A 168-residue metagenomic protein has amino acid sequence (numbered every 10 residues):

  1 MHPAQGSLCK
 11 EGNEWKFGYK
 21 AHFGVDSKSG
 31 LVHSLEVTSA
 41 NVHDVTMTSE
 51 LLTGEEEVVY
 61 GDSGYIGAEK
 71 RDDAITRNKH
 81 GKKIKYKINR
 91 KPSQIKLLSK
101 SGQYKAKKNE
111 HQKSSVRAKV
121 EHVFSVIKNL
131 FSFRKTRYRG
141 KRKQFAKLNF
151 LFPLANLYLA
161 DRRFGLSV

Functional and structural regions predicted by a protein language model:
M1-T76, K82, N149, L154: Polybasic low-complexity intrinsically disordered regions
V37, Y138-G140, G165-V168: Composition- and surface-driven signal marking solvent-exposed, interaction-prone regions in large proteins
T53, E57-V58, S63-R142, A146: Helix-centered, glycine/charged polyanion-binding patches within enzymatic domains that contact phosphate-containing
A146-F152, R162-V168: C-terminal domain-tail junction helix/linker
